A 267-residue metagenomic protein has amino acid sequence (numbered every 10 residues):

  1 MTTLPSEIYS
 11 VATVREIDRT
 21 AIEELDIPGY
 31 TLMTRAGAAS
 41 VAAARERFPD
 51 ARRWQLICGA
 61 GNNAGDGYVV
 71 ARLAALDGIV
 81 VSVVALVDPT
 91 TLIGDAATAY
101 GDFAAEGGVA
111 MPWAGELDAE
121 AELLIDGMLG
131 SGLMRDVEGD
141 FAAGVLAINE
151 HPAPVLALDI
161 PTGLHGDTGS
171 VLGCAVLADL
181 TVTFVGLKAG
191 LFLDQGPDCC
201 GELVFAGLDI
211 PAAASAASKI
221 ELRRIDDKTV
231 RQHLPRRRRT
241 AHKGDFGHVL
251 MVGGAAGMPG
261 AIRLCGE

Functional and structural regions predicted by a protein language model:
M1-S82, L86, I93, L191-E267: Small-residue (G/A/S/T)-rich helix-start motifs and N-terminal tracts that mark the onset
V41-M128, D136-L158: Nucleotide and nucleotide-moiety/phosphate-recognizing core
A105-P112, E138, T162-G166, T229-P235: Short gly/ser/thr-rich secondary-structure transition/capping motifs
A121-L123, M128-I220: Internal gly/pro-rich beta-alpha loop/helix module that stabilizes soluble enzyme cofactors or their anionic handles
